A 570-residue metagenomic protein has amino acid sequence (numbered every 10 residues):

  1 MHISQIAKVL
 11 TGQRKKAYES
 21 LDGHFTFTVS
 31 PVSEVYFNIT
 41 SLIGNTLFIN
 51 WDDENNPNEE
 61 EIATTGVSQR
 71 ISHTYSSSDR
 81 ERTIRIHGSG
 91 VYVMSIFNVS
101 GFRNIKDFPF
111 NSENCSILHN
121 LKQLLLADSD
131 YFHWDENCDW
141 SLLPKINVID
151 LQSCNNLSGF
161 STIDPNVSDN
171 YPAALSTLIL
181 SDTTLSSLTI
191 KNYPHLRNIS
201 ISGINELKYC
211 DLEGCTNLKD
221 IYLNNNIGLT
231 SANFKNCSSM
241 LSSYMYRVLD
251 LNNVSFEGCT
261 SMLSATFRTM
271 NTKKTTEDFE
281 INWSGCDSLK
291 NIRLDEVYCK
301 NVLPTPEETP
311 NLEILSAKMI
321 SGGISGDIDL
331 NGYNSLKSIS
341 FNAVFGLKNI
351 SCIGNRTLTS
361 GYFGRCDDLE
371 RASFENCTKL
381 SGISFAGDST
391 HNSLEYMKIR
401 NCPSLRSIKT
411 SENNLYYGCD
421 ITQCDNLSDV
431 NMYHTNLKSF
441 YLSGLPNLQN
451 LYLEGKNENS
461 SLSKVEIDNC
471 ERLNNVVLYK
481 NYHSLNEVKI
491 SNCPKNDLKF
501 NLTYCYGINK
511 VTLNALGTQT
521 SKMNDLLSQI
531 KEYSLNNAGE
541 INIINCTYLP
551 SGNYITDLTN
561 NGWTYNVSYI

Functional and structural regions predicted by a protein language model:
H2-S161, P172-A173, G258-T260, N282-N334 (+11 more regions): N-terminal capping/linker segments that flank leucine-rich repeat
F97, L124, I149, L178 (+26 more regions): Conserved hydrophobic beta-strand positions in leucine-rich repeat
I105, L121, F132, I146 (+32 more regions): Conserved hydrophobic position(s) of the canonical leucine-rich repeat
P109, D135-C138, S158-S161, L188-T189 (+20 more regions): The leucine-rich repeat
S129, C154, N170-Y171, D182-T183 (+15 more regions): Extracellular beta-strand-rich, repetitive "passenger/adhesive" scaffolds that bind or process carbohydrates
S141, I190-Y193, I204, L212-C215 (+17 more regions): Low-complexity, polar/charged sequence tracts that form flexible coils or short amphipathic helices and often embed
Y433, L445, L451-S460, V465-C470 (+2 more regions): Eukaryotic tandem repeat interaction scaffolds
